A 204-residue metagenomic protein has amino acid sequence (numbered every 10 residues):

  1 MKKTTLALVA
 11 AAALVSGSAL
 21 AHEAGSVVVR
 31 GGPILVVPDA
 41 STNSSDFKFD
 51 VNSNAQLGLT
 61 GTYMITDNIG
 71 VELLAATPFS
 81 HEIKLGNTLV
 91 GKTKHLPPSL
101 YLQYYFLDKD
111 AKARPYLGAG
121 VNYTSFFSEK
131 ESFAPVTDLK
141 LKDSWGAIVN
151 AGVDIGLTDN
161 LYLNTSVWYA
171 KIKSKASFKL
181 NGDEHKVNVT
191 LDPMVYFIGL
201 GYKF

Functional and structural regions predicted by a protein language model:
M1-G25: Cleavable N-terminal export/targeting peptides
L20-T62, F127, V195, G201-K203: Short glycine/proline- and aromatic-enriched beta-strand/turn motifs that initiate or cap beta-hairpins
A24-S26, T60-S132, P193-F204: Gram-negative (and chloroplast) outer-membrane scaffold detector with strong preference for beta-barrel transmembrane
L35, D39, S53-A55, T77 (+5 more regions): Transmembrane beta-barrel architecture of outer-membrane proteins
A40-F47, E82-L89, F127-T137, K175-E184: Outer-membrane beta-barrel translocator domains and adjoining extracellular loop/strand segments of Gram-negative
F47-S53, T88-H95, V136-W145, E184-D192: Replace "Gram-negative outer membrane beta-barrel proteins" with "bacterial and organellar outer membrane beta-barrel
S80-K84, K92, T158-F204: Predominantly the C-terminal beta-signal and adjacent terminal strand-loop region of outer-membrane beta-barrel
Y116-G118, F126-K171: A charged, solvent-exposed segment within the mature domains of Sec-exported extracytoplasmic proteins
